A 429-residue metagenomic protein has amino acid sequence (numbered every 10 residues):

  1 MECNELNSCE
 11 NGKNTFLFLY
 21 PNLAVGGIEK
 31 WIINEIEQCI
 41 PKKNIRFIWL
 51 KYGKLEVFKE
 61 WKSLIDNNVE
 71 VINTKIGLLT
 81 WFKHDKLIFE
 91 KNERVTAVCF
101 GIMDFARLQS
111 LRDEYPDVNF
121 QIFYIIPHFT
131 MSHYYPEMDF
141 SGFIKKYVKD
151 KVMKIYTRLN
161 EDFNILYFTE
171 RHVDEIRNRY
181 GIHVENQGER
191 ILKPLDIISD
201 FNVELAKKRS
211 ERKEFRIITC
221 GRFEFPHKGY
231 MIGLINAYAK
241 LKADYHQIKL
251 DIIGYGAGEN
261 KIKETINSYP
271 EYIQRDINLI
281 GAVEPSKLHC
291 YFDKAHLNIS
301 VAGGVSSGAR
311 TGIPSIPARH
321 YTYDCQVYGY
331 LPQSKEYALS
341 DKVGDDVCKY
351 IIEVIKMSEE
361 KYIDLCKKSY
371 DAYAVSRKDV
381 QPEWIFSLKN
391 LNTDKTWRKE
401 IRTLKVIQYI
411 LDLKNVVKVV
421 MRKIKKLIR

Functional and structural regions predicted by a protein language model:
T15-L19, K207-Y238, K242, D251: Conserved donor-binding/catalytic core segment of Leloir-type glycosyltransferases
F18-I33, L55-E56, E224-Y230: A short, glycine/small-residue-rich beta-strand->loop->alpha-helix junction that serves as a flexible
G27, D341-L411: A charged, aromatic-enriched C-terminal amphipathic alpha-helix characteristic of glycosyltransferases across folds
L64-T74, I262-V283: Nucleotide-activated donor-binding/catalytic signature segment of Leloir-type glycosyltransferases, i.e., the conserved
R94-V95, C290-S306, I313: Acidic donor-binding loop of glycosyltransferase active sites
V98-F105, Y124-I125: Short His-centered aromatic/hydrophobic patch
K146-G188: A short, active-site helix/loop in glycosyltransferases that binds the activated sugar's phosphate group
S306-K367: Catalytic binding pocket for nucleotide-activated donors in carbohydrate/polymer assembly enzymes
